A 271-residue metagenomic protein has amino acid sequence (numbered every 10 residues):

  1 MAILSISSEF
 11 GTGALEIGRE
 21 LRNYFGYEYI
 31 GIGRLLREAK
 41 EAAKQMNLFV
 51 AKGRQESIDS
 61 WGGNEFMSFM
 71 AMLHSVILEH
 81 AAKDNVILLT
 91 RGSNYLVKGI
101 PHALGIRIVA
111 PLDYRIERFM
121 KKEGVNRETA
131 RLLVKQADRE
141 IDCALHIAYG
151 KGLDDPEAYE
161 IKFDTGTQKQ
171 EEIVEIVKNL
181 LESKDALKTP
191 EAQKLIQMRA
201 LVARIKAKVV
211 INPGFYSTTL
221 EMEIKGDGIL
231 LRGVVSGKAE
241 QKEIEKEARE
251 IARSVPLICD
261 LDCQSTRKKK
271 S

Functional and structural regions predicted by a protein language model:
M1-S5, N85-I87, G228: Residue-level preference for the first positions of well-ordered beta-strands
L4, I30, I87, L104-I106 (+1 more regions): Hydrophobic/aromatic beta-strand patches that form the interior of the parallel beta-sheet core in alpha/beta enzyme
L4-L21: Glycine-rich phosphate-binding P-loop
Y27-R37: A short beta-strand-loop structural module common to alpha/beta enzyme folds
L35-L88, V125: ATP-dependent small-molecule kinase phosphotransfer cores that center on conserved nucleotide phosphate-binding segments
H80-A110, Y114, R118-M120: RNA pseudouridine synthases
G99, A110-D113, E117-K121, D138 (+2 more regions): N-terminal targeting leaders
